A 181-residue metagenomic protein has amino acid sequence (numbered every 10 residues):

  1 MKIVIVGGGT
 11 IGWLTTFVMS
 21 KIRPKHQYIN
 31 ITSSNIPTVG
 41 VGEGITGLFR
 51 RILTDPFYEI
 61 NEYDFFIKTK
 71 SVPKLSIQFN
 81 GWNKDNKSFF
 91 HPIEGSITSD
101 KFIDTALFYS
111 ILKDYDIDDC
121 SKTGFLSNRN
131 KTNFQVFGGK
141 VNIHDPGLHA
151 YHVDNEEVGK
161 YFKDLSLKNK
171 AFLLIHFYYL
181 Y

Functional and structural regions predicted by a protein language model:
M1-I11: Beta1/beta-strand and adjacent pyrophosphate-binding region of the FAD-binding site in flavoprotein oxidoreductases
I3, T15-H26, I52, N169: A short, Lys/Arg-enriched amphipathic alpha-helix followed by its capping loop at the start of a domain
S20-V41: Glycine-rich FAD pyrophosphate-binding loop
I29-S33, G139-G147: A short, surface-exposed helix-loop junction/capping segment
P37-G40, L53, P146-A150: Active-site rim elements
G44, T98, F102, D145-L165 (+1 more regions): Short beta-strand to alpha-helix junction loop
G44-T132: Dinucleotide-binding Rossmann-like beta1-alpha1 core, especially the glycine-rich loop that anchors the ADP
